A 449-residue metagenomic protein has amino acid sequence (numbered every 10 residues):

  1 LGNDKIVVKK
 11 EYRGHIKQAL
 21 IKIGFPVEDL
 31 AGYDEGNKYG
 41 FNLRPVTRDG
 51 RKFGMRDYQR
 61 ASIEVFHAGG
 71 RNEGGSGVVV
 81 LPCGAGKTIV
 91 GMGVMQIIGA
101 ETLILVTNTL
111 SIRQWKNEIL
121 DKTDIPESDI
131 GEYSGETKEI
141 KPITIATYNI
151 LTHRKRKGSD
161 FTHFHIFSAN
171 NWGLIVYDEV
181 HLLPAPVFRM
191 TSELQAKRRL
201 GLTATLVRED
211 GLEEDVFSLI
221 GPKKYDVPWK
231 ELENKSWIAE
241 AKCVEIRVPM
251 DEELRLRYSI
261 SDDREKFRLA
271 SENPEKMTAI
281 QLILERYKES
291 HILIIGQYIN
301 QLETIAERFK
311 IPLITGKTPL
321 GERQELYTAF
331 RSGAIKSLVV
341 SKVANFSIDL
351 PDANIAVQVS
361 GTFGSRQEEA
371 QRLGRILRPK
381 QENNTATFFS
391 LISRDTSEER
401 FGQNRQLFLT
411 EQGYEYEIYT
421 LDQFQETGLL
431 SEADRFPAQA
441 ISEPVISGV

Functional and structural regions predicted by a protein language model:
N37-V80: Conserved pre-motif I regulatory segment
R71-M95: Walker A/P-loop
R113, D129-E132, T137-K138, L293-I295 (+2 more regions): Conserved helicase ATPase core of P-loop NTP-dependent helicases/translocases
K122-S159: Inter-Walker segment of RecA-like/P-loop motor cores
G173-L174, E179-V244, L409: Post-DEXD/H (motif II) to motif III coupling segment of the RecA-like Helicase ATP-binding lobe
L206, F363-F388, R405-L407: Conserved SF2 helicase motif VI
Y258-E307: Conserved interdomain hinge at the start of the Helicase C-terminal
V339, F346-G361, A370, T387-S390: A short beta-strand element within the Helicase C-terminal
